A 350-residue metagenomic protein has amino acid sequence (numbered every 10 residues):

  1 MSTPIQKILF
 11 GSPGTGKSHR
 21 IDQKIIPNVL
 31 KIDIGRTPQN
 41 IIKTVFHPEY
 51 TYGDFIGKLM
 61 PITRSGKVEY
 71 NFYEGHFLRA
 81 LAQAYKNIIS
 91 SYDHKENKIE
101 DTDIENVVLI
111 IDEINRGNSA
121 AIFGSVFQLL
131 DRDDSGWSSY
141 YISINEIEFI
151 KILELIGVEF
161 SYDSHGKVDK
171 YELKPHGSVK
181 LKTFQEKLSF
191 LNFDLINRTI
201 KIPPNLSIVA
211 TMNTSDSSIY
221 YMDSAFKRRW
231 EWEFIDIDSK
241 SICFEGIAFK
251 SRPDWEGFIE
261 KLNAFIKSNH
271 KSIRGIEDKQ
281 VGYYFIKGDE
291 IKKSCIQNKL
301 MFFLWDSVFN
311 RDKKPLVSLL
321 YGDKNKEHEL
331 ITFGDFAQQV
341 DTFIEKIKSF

Functional and structural regions predicted by a protein language model:
M1-F350: C-terminal regulatory/interaction module of P-loop NTP-utilizing enzymes
